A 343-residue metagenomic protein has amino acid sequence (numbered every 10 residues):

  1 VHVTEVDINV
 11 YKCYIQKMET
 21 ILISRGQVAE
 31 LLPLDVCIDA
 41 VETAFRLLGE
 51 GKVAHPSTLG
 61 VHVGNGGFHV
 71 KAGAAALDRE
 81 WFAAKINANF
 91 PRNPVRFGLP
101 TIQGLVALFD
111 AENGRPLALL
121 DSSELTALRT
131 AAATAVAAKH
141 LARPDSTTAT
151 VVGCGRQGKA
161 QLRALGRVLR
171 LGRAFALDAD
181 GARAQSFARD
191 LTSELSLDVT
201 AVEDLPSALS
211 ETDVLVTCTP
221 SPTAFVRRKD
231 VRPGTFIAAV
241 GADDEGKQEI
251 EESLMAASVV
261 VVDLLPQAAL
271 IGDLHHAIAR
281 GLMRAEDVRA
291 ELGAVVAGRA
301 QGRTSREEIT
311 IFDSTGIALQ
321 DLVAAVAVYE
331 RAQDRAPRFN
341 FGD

Functional and structural regions predicted by a protein language model:
D7-A127, A135, D145, A290 (+2 more regions): N-terminal ligand-binding/catalytic initiation module
I38, E42, A131-K139, K159-R163 (+5 more regions): Predominant activation on well-ordered alpha-helical scaffold segments within soluble catalytic domains
A131-T134, A142-V168, D178-R183: Glycine-rich adenosine-cofactor-binding loop
T148, G172-R173, D198: Residues at the starts of beta-strands that form the adenosine-phosphate
V168-E194: NAD(P)-binding Rossmann-fold cofactor-contacting core
S196-L282: Rossmann-like adenosine-cofactor binding region
G246-D343: Adenosine-phosphate binding glycine-rich loop
